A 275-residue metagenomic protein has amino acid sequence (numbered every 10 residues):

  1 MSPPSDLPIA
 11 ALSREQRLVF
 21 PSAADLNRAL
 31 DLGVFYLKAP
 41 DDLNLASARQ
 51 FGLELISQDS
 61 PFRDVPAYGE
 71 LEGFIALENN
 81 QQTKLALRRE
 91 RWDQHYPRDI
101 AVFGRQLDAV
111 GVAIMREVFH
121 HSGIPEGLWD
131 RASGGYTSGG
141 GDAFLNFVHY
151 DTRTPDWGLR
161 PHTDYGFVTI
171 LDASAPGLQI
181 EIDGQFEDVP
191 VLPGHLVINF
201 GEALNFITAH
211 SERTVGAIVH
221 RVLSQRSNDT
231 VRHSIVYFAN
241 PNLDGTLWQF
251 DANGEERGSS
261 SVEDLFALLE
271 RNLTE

Functional and structural regions predicted by a protein language model:
M1-D93, I100, G111-V112: N-terminal auxiliary "cap/dimerization" subdomain that precedes the catalytic jelly-roll/cupin core of mononuclear
S2-L7, A173-E275: Catalytic core of Fe(II)/2-oxoglutarate
P4-A11, V112, R116, N146-Y150 (+1 more regions): Active-site environment of non-heme Fe oxygenases that use a 2-His-1-carboxylate facial triad
G52-S60, G111-V118, S122-E126, G201-T208 (+1 more regions): A generic secondary-structure signal for well-formed alpha-helical elements
R88-S133: Signature of the catalytic double-stranded beta-helix
G123-H149: Active-site cores enriched in adjacent His and Asp/Glu residues with nearby glycine-rich loops that coordinate divalent
V148-P161: Conserved short histidine dyad/triad with adjacent acidic residue
D151, D164-A175: Conserved cytochrome P450 K-helix E-x-x-R motif and the immediately C-terminal K′/meander segment
